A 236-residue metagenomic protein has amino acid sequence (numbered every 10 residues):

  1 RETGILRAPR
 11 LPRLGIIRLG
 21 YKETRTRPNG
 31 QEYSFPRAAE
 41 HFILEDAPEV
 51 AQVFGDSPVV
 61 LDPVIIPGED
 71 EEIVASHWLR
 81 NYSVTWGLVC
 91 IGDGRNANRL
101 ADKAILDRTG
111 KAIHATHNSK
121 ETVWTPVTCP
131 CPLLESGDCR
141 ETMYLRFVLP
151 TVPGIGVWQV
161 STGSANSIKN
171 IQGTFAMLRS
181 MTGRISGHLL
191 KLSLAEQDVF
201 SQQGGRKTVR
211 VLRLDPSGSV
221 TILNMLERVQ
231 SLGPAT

Functional and structural regions predicted by a protein language model:
R1-T151, Q203-G205: OB-fold ssDNA-binding interfaces and closely related basic DNA-contact patches used across DNA replication/repair
D62, G87, I168, F200 (+1 more regions): Residues in flexible loops and secondary-structure boundaries
L134-V220: Extended serine/threonine-enriched, polar tracts that run as long, contiguous segments within proteins
R213-T236: Long, low-complexity intrinsically disordered regions
